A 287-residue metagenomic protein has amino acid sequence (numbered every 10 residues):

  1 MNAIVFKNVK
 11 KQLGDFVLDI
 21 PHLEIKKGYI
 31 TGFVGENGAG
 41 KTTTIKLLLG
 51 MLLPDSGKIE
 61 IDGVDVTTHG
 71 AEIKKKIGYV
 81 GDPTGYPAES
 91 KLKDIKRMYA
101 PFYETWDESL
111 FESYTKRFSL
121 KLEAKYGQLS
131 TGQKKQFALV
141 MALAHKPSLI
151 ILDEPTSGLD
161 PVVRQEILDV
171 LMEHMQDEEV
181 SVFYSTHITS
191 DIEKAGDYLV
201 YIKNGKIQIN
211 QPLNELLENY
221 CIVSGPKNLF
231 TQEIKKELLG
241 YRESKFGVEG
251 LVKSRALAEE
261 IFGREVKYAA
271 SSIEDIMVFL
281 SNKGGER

Functional and structural regions predicted by a protein language model:
F6-V9, F16-K26, G57: Conserved beta-strand
E36-G40: Walker A (P-loop) phosphate-binding loop of ABC-type ATPase nucleotide-binding domains
L49: Helix-to-loop junction immediately C-terminal to a conserved catalytic motif
G57-T68, E72-I73: Conserved ABC transporter NBD signature motif
K75, G81-F137: ABC-family P-loop ATPase nucleotide-binding domains
I150-E154: Catalytic Walker B motif of ABC-type/P-loop ATPase nucleotide-binding domains
L168-V252: ABC transporter nucleotide-binding domain
